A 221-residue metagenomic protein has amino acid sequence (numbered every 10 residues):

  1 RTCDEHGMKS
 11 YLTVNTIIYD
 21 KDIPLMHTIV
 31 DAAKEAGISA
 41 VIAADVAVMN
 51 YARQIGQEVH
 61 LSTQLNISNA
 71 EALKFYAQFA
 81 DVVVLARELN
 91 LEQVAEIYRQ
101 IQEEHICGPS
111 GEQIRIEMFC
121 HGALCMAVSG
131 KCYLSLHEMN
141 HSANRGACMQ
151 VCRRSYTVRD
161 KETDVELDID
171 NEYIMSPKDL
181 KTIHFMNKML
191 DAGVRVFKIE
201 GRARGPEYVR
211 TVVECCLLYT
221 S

Functional and structural regions predicted by a protein language model:
T2-M8, A36, F185-V196: A structural motif corresponding to the C-terminal end of an alpha-helix and its immediate exit/capping segment
D4-Q54, E58-N66: Active-site beta->alpha loop and helix N-cap motifs at the rims of alpha/beta catalytic domains
H60, Q64-R195, V209: Catalytic alpha/beta core domains of metabolic enzymes, predominantly
R195-R204: Short acidic/histidine-rich active-site segments
P206-V212: Extended, domain-scale alpha-helical bundle/helix-rich regions
Y219-T220: Conserved small/polar residues in nucleotide/adenosyl-binding loops
